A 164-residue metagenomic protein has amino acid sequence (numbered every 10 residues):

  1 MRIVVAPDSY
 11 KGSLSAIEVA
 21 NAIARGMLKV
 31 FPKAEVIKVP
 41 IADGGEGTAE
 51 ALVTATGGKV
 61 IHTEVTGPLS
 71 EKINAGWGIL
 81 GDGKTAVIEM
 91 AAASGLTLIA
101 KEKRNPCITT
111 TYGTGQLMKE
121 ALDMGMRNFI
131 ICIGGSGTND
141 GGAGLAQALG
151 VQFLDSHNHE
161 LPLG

Functional and structural regions predicted by a protein language model:
M1-V4: Extreme N-terminal starter segment of soluble prokaryotic enzymes
A6, V39, C132-I133: Structural motif
L14-E18, A22, D43-G47, N105 (+3 more regions): Conserved active-site and cofactor/substrate-binding residues in soluble primary-metabolism enzymes
R25-L98: Glycine-rich nucleotide/cofactor/substrate-binding loop typically near the N-terminus or early in the first domain
K72-C132: Hydrophobic alpha-helical hairpins/lids featuring a short glycine-rich hinge
I108-I133, G137-G164: Glycine/threonine-rich beta-strand-loop-alpha-helix active-site module that forms ligand/phosphate-binding
